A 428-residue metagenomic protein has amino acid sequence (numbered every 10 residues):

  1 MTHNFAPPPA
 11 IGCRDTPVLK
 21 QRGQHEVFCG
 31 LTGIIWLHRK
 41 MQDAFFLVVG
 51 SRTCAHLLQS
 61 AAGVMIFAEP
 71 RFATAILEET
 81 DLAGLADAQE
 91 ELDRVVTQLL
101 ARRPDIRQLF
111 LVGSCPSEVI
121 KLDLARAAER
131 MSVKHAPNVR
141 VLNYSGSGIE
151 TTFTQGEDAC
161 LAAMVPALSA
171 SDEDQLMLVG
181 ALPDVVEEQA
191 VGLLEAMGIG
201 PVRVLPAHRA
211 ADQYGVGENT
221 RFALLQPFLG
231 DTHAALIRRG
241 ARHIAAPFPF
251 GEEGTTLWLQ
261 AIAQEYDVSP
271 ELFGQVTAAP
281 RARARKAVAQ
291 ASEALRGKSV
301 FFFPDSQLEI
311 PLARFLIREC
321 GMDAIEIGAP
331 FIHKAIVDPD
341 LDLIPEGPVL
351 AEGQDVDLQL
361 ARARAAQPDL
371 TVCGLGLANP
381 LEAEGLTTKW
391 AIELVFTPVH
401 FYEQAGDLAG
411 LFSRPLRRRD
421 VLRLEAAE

Functional and structural regions predicted by a protein language model:
M1-E428: An N-terminal assembly and electron-transfer interface module characteristic of large anaerobic redox and radical
